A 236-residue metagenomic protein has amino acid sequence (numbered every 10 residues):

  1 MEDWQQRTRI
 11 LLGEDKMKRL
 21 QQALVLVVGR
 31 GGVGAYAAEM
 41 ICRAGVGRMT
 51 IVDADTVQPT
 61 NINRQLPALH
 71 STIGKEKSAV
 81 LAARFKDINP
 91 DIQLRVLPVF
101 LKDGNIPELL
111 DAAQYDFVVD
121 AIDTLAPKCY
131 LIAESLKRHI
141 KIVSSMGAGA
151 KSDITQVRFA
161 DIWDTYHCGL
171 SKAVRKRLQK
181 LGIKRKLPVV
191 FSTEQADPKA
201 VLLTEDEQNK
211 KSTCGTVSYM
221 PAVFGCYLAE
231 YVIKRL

Functional and structural regions predicted by a protein language model:
M1-L26, P59: N-terminal charged helix/coil linker that caps or initiates catalytic domains
V27-G29, V52: Conserved N-terminal Rossmann-fold NAD(P)-binding element of oxidoreductases
V33-G34: Hydrophobic/small residue at the entry helix of a nucleotide-binding pocket
V46, I51-N89: Glycine-rich phosphate-binding loop and adjoining beta1-alpha1-beta2 segment of Rossmann-like nucleotide-binding folds
P98-F100: Conserved acidic residues
G104-Y115: Short amphipathic alpha-helix with an adjacent loop that forms part of the alpha/beta core around
A113-F117, T124-P127, K137, I142 (+3 more regions): Glycine-rich phosphate/adenylate-binding loop
